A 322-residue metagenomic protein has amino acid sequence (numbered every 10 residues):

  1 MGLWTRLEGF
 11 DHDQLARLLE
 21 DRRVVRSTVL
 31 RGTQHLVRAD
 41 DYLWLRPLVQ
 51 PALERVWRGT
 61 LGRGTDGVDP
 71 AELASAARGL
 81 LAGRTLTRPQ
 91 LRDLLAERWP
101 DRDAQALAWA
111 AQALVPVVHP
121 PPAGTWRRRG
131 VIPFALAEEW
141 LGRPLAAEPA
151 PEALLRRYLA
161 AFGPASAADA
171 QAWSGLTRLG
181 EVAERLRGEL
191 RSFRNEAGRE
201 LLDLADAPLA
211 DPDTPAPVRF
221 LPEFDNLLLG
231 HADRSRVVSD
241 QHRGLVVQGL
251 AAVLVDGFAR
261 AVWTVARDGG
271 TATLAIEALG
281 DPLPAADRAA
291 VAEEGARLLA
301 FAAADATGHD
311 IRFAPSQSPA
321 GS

Functional and structural regions predicted by a protein language model:
M1-R234, D240-S322: Long, low-complexity intrinsically disordered regions
